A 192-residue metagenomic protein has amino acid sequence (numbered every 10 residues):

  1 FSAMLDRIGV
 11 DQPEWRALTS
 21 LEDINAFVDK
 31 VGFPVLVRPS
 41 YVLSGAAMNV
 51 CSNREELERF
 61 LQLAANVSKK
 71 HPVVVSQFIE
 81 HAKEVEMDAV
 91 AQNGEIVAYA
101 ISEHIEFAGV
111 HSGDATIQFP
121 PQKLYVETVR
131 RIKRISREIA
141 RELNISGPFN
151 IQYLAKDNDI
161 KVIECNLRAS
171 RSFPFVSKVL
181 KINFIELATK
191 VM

Functional and structural regions predicted by a protein language model:
F1-M48: A conserved helix-loop-beta module that forms one wall/lid of the active-site cleft in ATP-utilizing catalytic domains
M4, I8, V31-P34, S44 (+1 more regions): ATP-dependent carboxylate activation and anion-phosphoryl transfer catalytic cores that bind Mg-ATP to form
